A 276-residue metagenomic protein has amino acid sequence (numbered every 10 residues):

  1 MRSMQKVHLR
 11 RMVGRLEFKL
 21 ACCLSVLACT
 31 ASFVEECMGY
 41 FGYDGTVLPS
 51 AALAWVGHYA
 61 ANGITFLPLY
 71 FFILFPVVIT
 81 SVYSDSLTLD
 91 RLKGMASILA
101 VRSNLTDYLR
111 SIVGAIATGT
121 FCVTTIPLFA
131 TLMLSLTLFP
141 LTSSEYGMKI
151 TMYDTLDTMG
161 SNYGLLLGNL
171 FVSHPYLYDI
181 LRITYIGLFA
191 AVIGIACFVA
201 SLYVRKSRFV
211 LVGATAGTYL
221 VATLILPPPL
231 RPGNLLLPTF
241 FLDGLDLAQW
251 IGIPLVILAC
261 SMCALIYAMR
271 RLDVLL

Functional and structural regions predicted by a protein language model:
M1-S25: Aromatic- and glycine-rich beta-strand/loop motifs that create alpha-glucan
H8, V199-Y203, L255-L276: Junction motif at the cytosolic side of a transmembrane helix
L16-E17, N104-T106, R110, K206-L211: Membrane-helix interface segments
A21-L27, S207-V221: Central hydrophobic cores of alpha-helical transmembrane segments in multi-pass integral membrane proteins
V26-F33, T218-V221, I253-Y267: Hydrophobic core of alpha-helical transmembrane segments in multi-pass integral membrane proteins
A28-D85, R110, G114-A191, L237-L255: Secretory targeting signals
Y40, S84-T88, L92, T131 (+5 more regions): Membrane-water interface at transmembrane helix exits
S86-G119: Helix-loop-helix units of permease transmembrane domains in multi-pass membrane transporters, especially ABC
